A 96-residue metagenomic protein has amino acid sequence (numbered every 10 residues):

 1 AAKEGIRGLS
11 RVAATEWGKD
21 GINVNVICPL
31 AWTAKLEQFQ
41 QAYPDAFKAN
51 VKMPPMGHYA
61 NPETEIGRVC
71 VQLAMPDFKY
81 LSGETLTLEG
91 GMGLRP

Functional and structural regions predicted by a protein language model:
A2, S10: Active-site helix of classical SDR
G18, N23, L81-G83: Short, small/polar-rich loop/turn modules that mediate ligand/substrate recognition or access, typified
C28-F39: Short, flexible catalytic-loop segment of classical short-chain dehydrogenase/reductase
D45-T64: Catalytic Tyr-x(3-8)-Lys segment
E65-G67, L73: Non-catalytic, hydrophobic alpha-helical segments
S82-P96: Short C-terminal tail/terminal secondary-structure segment of NAD(P)H-dependent dehydrogenase/reductase domains
